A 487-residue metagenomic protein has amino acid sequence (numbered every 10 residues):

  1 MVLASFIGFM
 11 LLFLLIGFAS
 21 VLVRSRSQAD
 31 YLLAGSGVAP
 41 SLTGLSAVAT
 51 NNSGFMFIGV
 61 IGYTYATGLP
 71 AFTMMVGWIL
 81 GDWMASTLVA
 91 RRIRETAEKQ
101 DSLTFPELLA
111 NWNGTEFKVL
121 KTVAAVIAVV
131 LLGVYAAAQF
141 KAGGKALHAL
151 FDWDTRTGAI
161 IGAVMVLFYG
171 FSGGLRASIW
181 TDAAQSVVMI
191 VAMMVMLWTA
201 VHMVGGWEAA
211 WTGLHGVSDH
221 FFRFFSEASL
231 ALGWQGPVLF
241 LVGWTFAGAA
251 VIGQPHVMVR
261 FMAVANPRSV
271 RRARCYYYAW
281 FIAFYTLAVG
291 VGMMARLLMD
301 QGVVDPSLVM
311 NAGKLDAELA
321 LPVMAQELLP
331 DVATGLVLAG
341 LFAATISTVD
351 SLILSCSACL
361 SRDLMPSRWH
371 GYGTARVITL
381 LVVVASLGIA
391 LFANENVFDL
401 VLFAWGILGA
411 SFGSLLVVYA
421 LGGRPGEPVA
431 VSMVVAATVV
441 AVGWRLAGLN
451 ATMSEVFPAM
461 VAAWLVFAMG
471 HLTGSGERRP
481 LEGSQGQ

Functional and structural regions predicted by a protein language model:
M1-A19, E427-Q487: A generic transmembrane alpha-helix motif of multi-pass inner-membrane proteins
M1-I58, G173, S484-G486: Membrane-interface "cap" regions at the ends of multi-pass membrane proteins
M1-V21, A34, Y63-E107, M189 (+3 more regions): Extracellular loop-to-transmembrane helix junctions
I16-R24, A90, A136-F140, G144 (+6 more regions): Hydrophobic alpha-helical segments and their helix-loop junctions in multi-pass secondary transporters
L33-A49, T96-V130, A265-P267, R272-W280 (+1 more regions): Transmembrane-helix boundary/entry motifs in multi-pass membrane transporters
G35-V38, G59-V76, A110, V187-T334 (+2 more regions): Loop-to-helix junctions at membrane interfaces in multi-pass transport proteins
T73-G170, G243-G248, A343-D350: Helix-loop-helix module between adjacent transmembrane segments
W112-T122, A358-E395: Loop-to-transmembrane helix boundary motifs in multi-pass membrane proteins
